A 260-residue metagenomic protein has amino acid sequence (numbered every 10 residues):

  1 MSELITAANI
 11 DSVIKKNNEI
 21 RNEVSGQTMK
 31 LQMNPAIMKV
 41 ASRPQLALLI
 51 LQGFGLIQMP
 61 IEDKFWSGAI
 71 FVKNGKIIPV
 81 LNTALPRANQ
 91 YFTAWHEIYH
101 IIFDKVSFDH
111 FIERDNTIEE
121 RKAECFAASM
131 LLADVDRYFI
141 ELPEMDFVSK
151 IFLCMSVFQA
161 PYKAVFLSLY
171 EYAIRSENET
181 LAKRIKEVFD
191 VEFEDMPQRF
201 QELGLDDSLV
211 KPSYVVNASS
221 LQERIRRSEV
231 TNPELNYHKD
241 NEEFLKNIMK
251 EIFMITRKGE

Functional and structural regions predicted by a protein language model:
M1-E260: Active-site hotspot residues in diverse enzymes, especially metal/ion-binding acidic/histidine motifs
